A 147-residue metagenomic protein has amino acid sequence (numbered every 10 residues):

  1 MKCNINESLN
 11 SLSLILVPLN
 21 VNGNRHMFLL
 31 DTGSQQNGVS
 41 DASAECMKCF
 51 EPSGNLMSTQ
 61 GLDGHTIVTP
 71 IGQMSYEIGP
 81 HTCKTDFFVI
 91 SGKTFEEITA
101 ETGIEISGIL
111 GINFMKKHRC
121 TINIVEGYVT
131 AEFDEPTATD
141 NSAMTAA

Functional and structural regions predicted by a protein language model:
M1-A147: Pepsin/retropepsin-fold aspartyl endopeptidases
